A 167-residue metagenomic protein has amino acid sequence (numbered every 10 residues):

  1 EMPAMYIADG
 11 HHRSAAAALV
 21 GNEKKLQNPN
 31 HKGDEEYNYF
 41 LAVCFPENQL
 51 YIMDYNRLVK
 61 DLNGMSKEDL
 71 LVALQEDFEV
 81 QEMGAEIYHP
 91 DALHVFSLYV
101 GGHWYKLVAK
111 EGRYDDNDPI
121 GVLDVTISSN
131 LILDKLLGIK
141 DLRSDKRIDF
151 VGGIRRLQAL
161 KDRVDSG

Functional and structural regions predicted by a protein language model:
E1-G167: Surface-exposed, charge/polar-rich loops and edge strands
